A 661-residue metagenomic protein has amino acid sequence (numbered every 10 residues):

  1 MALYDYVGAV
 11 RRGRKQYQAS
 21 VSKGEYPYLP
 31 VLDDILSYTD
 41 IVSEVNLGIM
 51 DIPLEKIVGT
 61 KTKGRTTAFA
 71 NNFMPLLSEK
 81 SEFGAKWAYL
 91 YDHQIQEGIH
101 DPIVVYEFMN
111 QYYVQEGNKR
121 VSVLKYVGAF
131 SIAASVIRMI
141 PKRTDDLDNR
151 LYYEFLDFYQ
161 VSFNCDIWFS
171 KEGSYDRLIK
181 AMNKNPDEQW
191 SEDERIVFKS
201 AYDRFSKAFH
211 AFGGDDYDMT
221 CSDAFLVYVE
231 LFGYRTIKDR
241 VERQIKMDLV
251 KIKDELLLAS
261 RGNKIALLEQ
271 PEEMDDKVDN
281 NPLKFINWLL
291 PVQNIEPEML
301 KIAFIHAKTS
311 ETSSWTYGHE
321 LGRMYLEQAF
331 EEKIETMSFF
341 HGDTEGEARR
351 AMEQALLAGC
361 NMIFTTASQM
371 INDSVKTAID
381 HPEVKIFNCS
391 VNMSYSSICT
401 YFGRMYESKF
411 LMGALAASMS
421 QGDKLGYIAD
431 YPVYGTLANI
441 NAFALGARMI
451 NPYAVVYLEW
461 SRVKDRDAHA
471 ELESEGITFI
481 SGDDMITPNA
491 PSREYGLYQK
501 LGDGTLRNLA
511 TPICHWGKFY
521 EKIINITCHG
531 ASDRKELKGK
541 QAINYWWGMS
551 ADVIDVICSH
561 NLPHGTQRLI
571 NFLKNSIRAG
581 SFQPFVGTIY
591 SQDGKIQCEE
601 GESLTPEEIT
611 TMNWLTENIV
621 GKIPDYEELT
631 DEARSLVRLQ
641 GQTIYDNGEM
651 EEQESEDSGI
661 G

Functional and structural regions predicted by a protein language model:
M1-Q115, K119, Y126, K171-K184 (+1 more regions): Short, charged/polar connector segments at secondary-structure boundaries
L290-W315, K424-D430: Short beta-strand segments enriched in small/hydrophobic residues
K301-L321, L326, F339-E345, G435-L437: Extracytoplasmic "Venus flytrap"
R323, L411-N451, L458, A542-N561: An alpha-beta-alpha
G359-S368, F387-C389, G476-I486, L506-C514 (+1 more regions): Periplasmic-binding protein-like
I379-F402: Flexible loop/hinge segments that line or gate small-molecule binding clefts
Y401-D423, C514-R534: Hydrophobic alpha-helical segments within soluble ligand-binding/sensing domains
G530-G659: Segments of small-molecule ligand-sensing domains
